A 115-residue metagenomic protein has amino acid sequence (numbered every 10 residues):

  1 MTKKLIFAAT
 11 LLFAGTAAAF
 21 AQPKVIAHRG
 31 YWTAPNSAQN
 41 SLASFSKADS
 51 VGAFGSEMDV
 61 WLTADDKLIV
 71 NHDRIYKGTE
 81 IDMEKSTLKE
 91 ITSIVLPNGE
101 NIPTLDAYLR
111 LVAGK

Functional and structural regions predicted by a protein language model:
M1-P23: Bacterial Sec-dependent N-terminal signal peptides
F20-K115: Phosphate-group recognition and catalysis centered on beta-loop-alpha active-site segments
